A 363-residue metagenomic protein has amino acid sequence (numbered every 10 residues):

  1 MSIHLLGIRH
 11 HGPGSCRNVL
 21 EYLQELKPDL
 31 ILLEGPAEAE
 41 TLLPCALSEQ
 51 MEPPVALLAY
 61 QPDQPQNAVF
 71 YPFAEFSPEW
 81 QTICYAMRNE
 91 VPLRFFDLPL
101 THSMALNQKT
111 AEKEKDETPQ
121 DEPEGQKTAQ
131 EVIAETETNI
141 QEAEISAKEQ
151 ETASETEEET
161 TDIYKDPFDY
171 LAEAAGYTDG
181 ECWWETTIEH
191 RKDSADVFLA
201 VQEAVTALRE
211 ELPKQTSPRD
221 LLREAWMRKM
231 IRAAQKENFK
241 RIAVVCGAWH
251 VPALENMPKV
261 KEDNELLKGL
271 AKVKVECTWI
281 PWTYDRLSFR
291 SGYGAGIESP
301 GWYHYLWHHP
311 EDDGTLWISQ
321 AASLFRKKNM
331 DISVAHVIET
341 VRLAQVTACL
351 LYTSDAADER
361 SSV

Functional and structural regions predicted by a protein language model:
M1-G14: Mobile, glycine- and charge-enriched loop segments and immediately flanking short secondary-structure elements within
S15-N18, T41-A46, M104-K109, P252-K259 (+1 more regions): A short acidic (Asp/Glu
K27-G35: Proline-aspartate-enriched helix->loop->beta-strand connector
E79-L208, S362: Extended, H/D-rich, highly charged conserved domains that either
L199-K229: Glycine-rich phosphate-binding "P-loop"
L222, N256-P300, H304-L306: Catalytic or ion-translocation cores adjacent to nucleophile or general acid/base/metal-coordination motifs in diverse
G247, H304-W307, S362: Composition-driven low-complexity repeats that form or flank extended alpha-helical/coiled-coil segments
Y352-E359: Conserved small/polar residues in nucleotide/adenosyl-binding loops
